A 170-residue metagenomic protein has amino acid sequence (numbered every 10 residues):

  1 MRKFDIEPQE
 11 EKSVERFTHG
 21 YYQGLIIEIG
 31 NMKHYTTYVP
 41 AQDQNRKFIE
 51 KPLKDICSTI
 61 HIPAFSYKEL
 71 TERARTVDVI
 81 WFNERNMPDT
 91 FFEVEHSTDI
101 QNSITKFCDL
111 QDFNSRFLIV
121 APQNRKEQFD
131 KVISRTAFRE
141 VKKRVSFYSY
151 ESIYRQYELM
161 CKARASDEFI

Functional and structural regions predicted by a protein language model:
K3, E7-E15, N31, T37-N86 (+1 more regions): Active-site metal-binding core of divalent-cation-utilizing nuclease and nuclease-like domains
T18-L25: Conserved alpha-helical elements of sugar-nucleotide-dependent glycosyltransferases
I26, V79-W81, T90-H96: Conserved catalytic cores of phosphodiester-cleaving nucleases, focusing on short active-site segments
I26-H34, I133-A137: Hydrophobic, Leu/Ile/Phe/Ala-enriched alpha-helical segments that form helix-helix packing faces
I60, N124-I170: Domain-level recognition of nuclease-like catalytic cores that cleave nucleotide substrates
P63, R73, W81, H96-F117 (+3 more regions): Catalytic core segments in nucleotide and nucleic-acid processing enzymes
N86-F91, I100-Q101: A contiguous binding-surface segment within folded domains or other stable secondary-structure elements
D89-T90, N114-A121, V145: Hydrophobic beta-strand segments of well-ordered beta-sheets in folded domains
